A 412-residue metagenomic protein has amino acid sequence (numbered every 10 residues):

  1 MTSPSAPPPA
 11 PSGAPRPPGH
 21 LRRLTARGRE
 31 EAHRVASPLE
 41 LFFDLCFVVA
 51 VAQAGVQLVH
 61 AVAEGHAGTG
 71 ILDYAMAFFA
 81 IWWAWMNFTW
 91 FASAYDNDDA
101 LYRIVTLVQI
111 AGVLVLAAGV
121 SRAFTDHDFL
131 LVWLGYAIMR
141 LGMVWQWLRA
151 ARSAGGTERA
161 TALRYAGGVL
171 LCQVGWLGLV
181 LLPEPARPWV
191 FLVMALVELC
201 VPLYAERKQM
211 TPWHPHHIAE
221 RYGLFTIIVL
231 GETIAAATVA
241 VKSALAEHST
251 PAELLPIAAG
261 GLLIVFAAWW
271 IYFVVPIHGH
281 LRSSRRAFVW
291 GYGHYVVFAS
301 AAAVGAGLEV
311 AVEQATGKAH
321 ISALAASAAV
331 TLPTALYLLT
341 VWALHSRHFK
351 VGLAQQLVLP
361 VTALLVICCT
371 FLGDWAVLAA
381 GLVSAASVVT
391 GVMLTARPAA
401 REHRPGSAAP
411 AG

Functional and structural regions predicted by a protein language model:
M1-P7: N-terminal acidic, proline/glycine-rich, low-complexity intrinsically disordered segments
P9-F42, C46, Y74-I104, A111-A123 (+5 more regions): Predominantly late transmembrane helices and immediately cytosolic-facing juxtamembrane segments
L45-H60, C369-T370: Alpha-helical transmembrane segments of multi-pass membrane proteins
G55-T69, S93, R122-A123: Short, hydrophobic transmembrane alpha-helix segments
P185-V190, G373-A385: Loop-to-transmembrane alpha-helix initiation sites
